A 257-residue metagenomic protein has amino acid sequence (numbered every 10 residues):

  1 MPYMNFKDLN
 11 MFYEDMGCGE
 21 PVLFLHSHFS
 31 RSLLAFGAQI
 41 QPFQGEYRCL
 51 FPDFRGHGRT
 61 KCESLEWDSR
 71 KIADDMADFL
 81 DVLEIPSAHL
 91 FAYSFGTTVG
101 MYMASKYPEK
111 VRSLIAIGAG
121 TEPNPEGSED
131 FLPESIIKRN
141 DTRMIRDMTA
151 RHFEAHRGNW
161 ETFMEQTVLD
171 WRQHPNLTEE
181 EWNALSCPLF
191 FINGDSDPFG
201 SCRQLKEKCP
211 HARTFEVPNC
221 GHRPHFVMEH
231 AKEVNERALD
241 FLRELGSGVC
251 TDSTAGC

Functional and structural regions predicted by a protein language model:
M1-L23, E46-Y47, E236, R243-C257: Alpha/beta-hydrolase fold catalytic core
F6-K61: Conserved HGGG/HGGXW glycine-rich cap/lid loop of the alpha/beta-hydrolase fold
G37, Q41-G45, L50-F91: Active-site loop/oxyanion-hole signature of alpha/beta-hydrolase fold enzymes
T98-K106, R112-I145: Flexible "cap/lid" loop of the alpha/beta hydrolase fold
E154-E180, S196: Hydrophobic, aromatic-rich cap/lid helix
L185, F191-N193: Short beta-strand/loop motif that positions the catalytic acidic residue of the alpha/beta-hydrolase fold
D197-Q204: Conserved alpha/beta-hydrolase "acid-adjacent" motif
C220-N235: Catalytic histidine-centered segment of alpha/beta-hydrolase-like enzymes
